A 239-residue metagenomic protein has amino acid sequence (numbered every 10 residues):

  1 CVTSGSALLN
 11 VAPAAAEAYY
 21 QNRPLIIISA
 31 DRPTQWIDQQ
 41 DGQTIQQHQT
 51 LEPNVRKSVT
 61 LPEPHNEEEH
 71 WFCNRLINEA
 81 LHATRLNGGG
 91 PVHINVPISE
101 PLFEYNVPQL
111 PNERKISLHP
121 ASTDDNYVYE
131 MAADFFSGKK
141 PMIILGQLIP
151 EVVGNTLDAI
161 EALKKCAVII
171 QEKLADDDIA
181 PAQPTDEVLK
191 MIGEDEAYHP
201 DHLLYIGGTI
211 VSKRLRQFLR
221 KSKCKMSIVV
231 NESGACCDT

Functional and structural regions predicted by a protein language model:
C1-Q35, G208-V211: Thiamine diphosphate
C1-T3, P24-D31, E52, P62 (+4 more regions): Short beta-strand segments
A7-N10, R32-I37, T44, A175-A180 (+2 more regions): Short gly/pro/ser/thr-enriched loop/turn and capping motifs at secondary-structure boundaries
A14-A16, D31-N54: Active-site-proximal loop->helix
R32, V96-L102, Q147-I149, L174 (+1 more regions): Glycine-rich beta-alpha junction loops
Q43-G90: Conserved thiamine diphosphate
L76-E79, A83-G138: Conformationally flexible catalytic loops at phosphate/diphosphate-handling active centers
L145-E232: Glycine-rich, anion-gripping cofactor-binding loops and their flanking helix/strand elements in enzyme active sites
